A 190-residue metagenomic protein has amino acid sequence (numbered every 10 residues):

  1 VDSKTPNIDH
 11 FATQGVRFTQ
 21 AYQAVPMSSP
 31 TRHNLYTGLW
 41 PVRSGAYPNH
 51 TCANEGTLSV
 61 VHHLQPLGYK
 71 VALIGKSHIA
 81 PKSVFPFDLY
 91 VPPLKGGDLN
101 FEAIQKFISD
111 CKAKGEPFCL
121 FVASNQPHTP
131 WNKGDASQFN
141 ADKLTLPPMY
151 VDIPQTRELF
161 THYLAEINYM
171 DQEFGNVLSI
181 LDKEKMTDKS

Functional and structural regions predicted by a protein language model:
V1-S190: Formylglycine-dependent sulfatase
